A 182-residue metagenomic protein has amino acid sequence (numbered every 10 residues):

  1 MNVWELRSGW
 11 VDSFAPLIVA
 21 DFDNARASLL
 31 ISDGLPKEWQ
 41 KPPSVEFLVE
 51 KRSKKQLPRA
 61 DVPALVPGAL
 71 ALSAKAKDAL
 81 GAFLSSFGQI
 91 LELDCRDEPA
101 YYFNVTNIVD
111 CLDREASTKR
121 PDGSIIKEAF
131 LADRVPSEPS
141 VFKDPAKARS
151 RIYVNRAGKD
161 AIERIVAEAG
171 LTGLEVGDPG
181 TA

Functional and structural regions predicted by a protein language model:
M1-R26: Short, extreme N-terminal leader segments that mark the start of a protein/domain
E5, Q89-L93, G173-G177: A structural signal for short, well-ordered beta-strand segments and their strand-loop junctions that often border
D21-D23, K55-P63, T106-V109, E128-F130: Short low-complexity stretches enriched in small and charged residues
A25-P36: Short catalytic helix/loop segments, enriched in acidic residues and glycine and frequently bearing histidine
I31, K51, R96-A182: Acidic, proline/glycine-rich low-complexity IDRs
K37-L65, A69: A glycine-rich, hydrophobic loop/mini-helix early in the fold
Q56-Y102: Short, well-structured hydrophobic secondary-structure segments
